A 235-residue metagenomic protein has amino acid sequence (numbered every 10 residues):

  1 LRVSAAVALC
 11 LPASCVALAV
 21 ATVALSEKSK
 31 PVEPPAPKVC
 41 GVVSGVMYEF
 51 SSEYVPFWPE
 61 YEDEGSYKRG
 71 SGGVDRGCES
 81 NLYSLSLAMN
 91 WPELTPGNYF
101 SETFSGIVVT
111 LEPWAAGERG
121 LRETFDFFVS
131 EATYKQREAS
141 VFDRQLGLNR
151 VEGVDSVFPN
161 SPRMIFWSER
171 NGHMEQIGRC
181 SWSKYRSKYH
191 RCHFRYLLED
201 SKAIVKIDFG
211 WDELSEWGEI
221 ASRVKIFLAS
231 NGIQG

Functional and structural regions predicted by a protein language model:
L1-A13: N-terminal Sec-pathway targeting helices
V20-R144: Charge-rich, low-complexity N-terminal segments
P37-V43, F166, F194-L198: Short acidic-hydrophobic surface loop/beta-edge motif
V46, S84, K184-K188, L198: Secreted/processed peptides and extracellular or luminal domains of membrane proteins
A139-K188: Signature of long, low-cysteine stretches enriched in small and polar/charged residues
H190-K206: Extended hydrophobic
K202-G235: Surface-exposed amphipathic alpha-helical segments
